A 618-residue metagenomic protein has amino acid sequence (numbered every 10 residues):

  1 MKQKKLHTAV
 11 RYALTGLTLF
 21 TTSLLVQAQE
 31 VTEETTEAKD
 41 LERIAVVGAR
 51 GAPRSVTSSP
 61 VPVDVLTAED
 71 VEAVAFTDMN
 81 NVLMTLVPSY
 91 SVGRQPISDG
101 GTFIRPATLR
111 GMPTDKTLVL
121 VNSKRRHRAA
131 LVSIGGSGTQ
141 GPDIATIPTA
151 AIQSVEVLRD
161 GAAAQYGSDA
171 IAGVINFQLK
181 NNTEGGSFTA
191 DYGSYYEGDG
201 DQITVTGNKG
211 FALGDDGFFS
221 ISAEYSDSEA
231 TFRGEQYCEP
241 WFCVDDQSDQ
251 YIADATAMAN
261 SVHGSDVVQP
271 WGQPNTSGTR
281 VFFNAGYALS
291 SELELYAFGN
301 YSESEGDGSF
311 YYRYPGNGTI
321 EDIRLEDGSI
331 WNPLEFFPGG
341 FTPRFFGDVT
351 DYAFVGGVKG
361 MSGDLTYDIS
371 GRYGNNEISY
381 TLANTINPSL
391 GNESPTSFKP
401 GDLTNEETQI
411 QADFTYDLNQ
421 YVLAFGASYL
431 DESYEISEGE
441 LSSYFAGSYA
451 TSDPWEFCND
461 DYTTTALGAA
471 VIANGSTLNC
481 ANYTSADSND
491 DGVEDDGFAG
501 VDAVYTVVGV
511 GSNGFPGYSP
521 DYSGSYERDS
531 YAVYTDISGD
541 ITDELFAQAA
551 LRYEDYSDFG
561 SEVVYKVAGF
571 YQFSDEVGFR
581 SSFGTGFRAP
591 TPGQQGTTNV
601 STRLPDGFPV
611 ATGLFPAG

Functional and structural regions predicted by a protein language model:
K2-T85, T206, G210-F211, V281 (+1 more regions): N-terminal Sec signal peptide and the immediately downstream disordered periplasmic leader that contains the TonB box
M79-V82, L86, R105-A107, P142-A145 (+3 more regions): N-terminal periplasmic accessory domains that precede and gate Gram-negative outer-membrane beta-barrel machines
M84-R128: Extracytoplasmic beta-strand/coil segments of soluble accessory domains associated with Gram-negative outer-membrane
K124-R159: Short acidic/polar hinge/loop motifs at secondary-structure boundaries that mediate gating or recognition
E184, E197-G339, P343-S362, Q548: Transmembrane beta-barrel wall of Gram-negative outer-membrane proteins
Y192-Y196, I203, Y225-E229, Y301-E305 (+7 more regions): Transmembrane beta-strands of outer-membrane beta-barrel pores
P343-F354, D364, Y373, T385-F546: Outer-membrane beta-barrel transmembrane domain signature of Gram-negative proteins, especially the mid-to-C-terminal
N375-S379, N384, D431-I436, E440 (+6 more regions): Surface-exposed extracellular loop regions of Gram-negative outer-membrane beta-barrel proteins, predominantly
